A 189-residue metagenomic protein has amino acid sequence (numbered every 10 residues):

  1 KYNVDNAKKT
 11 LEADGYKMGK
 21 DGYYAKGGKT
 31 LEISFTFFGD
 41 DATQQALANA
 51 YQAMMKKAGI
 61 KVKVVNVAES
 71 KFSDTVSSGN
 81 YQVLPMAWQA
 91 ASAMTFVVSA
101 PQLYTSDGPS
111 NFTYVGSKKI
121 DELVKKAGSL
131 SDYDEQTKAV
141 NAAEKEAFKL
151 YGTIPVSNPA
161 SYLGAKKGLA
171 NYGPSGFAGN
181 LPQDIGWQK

Functional and structural regions predicted by a protein language model:
K1-A53, A142: Append "and occasionally in soluble cytosolic enzymes with long acidic Gly/Pro-rich linkers
K1-K9, G19-L31, T75-G79, V98-K125 (+2 more regions): Short, solvent-exposed loop/beta-turn-alpha elements that line the ligand-binding surface or hinge of extracytoplasmic
D5-E12, A46-N49, A53-K57, D74 (+3 more regions): Solvent-exposed, polar/charged alpha-helical surfaces in well-ordered, non-transmembrane soluble domains, broadly
G19-Y24, K63-N66, E135, A139: Surface-exposed patches in mature extracellular/periplasmic domains of secreted proteins
I33-T36, K63-N66, Q82-A87, A147 (+1 more regions): Structural recognition of the beta-strand scaffold that forms the well-ordered cores of secreted hydrolase catalytic
G39-T43, E69-K71, Q89-A93, E146 (+2 more regions): Solvent-exposed loop/turn segments at secondary-structure junctions within structured extracellular/periplasmic domains
A53-D107, A139: Periplasmic binding protein-like
K56, I60, S77, Y81 (+6 more regions): Hydrophobic alpha-helix feature that most strongly marks membrane-spanning transmembrane helices and their immediate
